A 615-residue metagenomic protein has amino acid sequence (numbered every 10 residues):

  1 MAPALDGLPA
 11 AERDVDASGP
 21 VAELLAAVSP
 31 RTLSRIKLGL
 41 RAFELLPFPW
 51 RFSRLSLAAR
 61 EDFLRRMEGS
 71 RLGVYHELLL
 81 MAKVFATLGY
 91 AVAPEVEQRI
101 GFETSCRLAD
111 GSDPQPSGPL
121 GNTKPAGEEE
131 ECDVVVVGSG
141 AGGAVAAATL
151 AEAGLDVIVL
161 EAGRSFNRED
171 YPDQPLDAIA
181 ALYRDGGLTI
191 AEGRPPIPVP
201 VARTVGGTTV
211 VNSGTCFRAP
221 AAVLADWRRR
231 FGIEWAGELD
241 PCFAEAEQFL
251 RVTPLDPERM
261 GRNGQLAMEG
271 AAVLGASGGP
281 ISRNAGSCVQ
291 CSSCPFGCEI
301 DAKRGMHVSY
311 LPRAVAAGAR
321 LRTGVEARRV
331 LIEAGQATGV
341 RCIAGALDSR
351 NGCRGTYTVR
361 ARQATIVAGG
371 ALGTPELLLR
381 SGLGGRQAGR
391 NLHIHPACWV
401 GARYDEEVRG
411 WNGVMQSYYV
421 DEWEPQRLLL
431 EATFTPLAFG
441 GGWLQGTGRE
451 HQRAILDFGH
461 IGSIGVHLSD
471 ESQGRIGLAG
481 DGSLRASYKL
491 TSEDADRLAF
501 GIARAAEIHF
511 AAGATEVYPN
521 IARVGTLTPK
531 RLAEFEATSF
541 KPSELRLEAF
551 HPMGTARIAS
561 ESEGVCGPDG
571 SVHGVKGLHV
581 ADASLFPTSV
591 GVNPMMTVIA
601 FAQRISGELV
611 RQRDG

Functional and structural regions predicted by a protein language model:
L8-V15, E61, E68-D133, G193 (+1 more regions): Extreme N-terminal leader/targeting segments of oxidoreductases
L57-R60, R65-G69, E77-L78, Y90 (+4 more regions): Rossmann-like flavin
E131, P280-I281, S287-P295, R328-R341 (+2 more regions): A glycine-rich dinucleotide-binding beta-alpha-beta segment and adjacent secondary-structure elements that constitute
E131-V159: N-terminal Rossmann-like FAD-binding beta1-loop-alpha1 element of flavoenzymes
T149-P175, P198, T204, A316 (+5 more regions): Glycine-rich loop(s) and the adjacent beta-strand/alpha-helix scaffold that form part
L155, A162-V211, R218-A222, G264-G270: N-terminal FAD cofactor-binding segment of flavoenzymes
N212, G385-H509, K541, A549-G554 (+2 more regions): FAD cofactor-binding and catalytic pocket of flavoenzymes
S293-Q363: Helical element adjacent to the flavin cofactor pocket in flavoenzyme catalytic cores
